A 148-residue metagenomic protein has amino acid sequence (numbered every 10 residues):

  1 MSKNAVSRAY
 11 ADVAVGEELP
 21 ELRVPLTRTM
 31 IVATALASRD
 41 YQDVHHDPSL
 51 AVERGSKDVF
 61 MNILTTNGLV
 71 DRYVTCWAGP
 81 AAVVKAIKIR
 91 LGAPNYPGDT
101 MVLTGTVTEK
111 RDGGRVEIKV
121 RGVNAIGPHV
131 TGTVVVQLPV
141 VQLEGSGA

Functional and structural regions predicted by a protein language model:
M1-V15, N95-A148: HotDog/MaoC-like acyl-thioester-processing domains
S2-A81, L143-A148: Hot-dog-fold acyl-thioester-processing enzymes
P20-R23, A86-K88, T131-V135: Well-ordered beta-strand positions in beta-sheet-rich domains
L26, L91, V136-L138: Hydrophobic residues in beta-strands and at strand termini
D43-H45, S56, V83-K85, R90-L91 (+4 more regions): Short, intrinsically disordered/low-complexity patches at protein termini and at juxtamembrane boundaries
V74-D99: Mid-chain, well-packed structural core segment of small domains
